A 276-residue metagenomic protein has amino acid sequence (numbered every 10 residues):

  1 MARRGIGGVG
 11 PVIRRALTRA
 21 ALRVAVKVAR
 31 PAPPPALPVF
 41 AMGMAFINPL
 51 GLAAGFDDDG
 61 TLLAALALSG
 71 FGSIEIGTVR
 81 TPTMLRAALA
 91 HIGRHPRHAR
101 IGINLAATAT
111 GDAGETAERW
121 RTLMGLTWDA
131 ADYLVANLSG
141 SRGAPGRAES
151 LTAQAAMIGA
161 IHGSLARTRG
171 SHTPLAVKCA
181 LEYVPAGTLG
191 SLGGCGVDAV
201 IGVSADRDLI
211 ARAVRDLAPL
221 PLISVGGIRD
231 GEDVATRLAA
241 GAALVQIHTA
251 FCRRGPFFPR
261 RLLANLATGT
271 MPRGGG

Functional and structural regions predicted by a protein language model:
M1-A41: An N-cap/entry alpha-helix motif that binds or orients negatively charged groups
L22-P35, L138-A156, C179-L220, R253-L262: Glycine/Thr-rich beta-alpha phosphate-binding loop at enzyme active sites
M42, G51-L63, A67-G187: Active-site entrance/lid segments in N-terminal catalytic domains of soluble metabolic enzymes
A54-D58, R229, G276: Short, glycine/acidic-rich beta->alpha junctions
D59-L68, E118-T122, E182-C195, R212-L222 (+1 more regions): Catalytic cores of alpha/beta
G70, I74-P82, N137-G140, D198-D206 (+2 more regions): Glycine-rich phosphate-binding active-site loops on the catalytic face of alpha/beta enzymes
I103, V200, G269-T270: Expand to "…catalyze enediolate/carbanion chemistry for C-C bond making/breaking, isomerization, decarboxylation
R254-G276: Short histidine
